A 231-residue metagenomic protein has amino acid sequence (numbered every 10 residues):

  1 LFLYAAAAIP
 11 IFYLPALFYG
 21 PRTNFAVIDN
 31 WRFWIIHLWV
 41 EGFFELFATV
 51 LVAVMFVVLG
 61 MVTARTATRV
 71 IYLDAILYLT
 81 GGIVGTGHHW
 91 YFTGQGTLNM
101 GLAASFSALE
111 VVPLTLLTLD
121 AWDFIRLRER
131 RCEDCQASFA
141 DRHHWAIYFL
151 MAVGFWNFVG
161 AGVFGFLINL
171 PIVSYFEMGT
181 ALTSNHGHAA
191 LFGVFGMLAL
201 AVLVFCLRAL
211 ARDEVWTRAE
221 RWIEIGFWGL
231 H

Functional and structural regions predicted by a protein language model:
L1, F18-R32, A48-L73, G87-M100 (+3 more regions): Juxtamembrane membrane-water interface segments of multi-pass membrane proteins, especially cytoplasmic-side
F2-Y19, E45, D74-G85, V112-L116 (+3 more regions): Alpha-helical transmembrane segments of multi-pass integral membrane proteins
I28-F44, M100-S107, M178-F192: Short aromatic-rich membrane-water interface segments that cap or initiate transmembrane helices in multi-pass membrane
I35-L38, F43, G94, R126 (+1 more regions): Short, isolated positions within intrinsically disordered regulatory regions of eukaryotic proteins
I36, V40, F44, A48 (+3 more regions): Hydrophobic faces of alpha-helical transmembrane segments in multi-pass integral membrane proteins
